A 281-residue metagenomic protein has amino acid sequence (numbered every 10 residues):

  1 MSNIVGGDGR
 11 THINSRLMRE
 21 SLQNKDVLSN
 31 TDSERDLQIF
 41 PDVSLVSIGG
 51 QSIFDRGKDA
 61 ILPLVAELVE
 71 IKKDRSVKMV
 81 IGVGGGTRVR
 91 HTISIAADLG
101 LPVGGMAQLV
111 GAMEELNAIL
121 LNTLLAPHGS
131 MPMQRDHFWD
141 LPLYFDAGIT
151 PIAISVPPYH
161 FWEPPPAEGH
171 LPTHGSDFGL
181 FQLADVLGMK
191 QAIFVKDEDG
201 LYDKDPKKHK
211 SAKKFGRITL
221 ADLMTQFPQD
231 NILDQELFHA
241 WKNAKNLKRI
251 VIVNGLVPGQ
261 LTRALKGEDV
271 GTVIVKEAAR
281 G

Functional and structural regions predicted by a protein language model:
S2-V83, T87-G281: C-terminal catalytic "cap/lid" subdomain
